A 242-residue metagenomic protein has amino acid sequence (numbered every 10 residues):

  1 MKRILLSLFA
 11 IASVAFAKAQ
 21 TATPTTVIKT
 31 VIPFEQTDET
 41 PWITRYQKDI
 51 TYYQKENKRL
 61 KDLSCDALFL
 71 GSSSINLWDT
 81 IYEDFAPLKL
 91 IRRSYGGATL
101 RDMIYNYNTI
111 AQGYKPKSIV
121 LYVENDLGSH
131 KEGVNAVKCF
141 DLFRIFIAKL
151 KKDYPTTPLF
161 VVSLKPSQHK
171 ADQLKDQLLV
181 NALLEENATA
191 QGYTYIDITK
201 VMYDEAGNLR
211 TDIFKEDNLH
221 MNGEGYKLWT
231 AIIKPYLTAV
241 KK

Functional and structural regions predicted by a protein language model:
M1-A67, E83, K241-K242: N-terminal secretory targeting modules
K55-D66, I104-G113, K149-K151: Short amphipathic alpha-helices and their capping/turn segments at secondary-structure boundaries
L68-L70, I91: Conserved beta-strand elements of the Class I
L70-G71, V162: Short hydrophobic segments within beta-strands
I75-I91, D102-F140, L164-Q168: Oxyanion-hole/transition-state-stabilizing segment in secreted/luminal serine hydrolases and related acyltransferases
K89-I91, P158, G192-T194: Conserved beta-strand segments of alpha/beta enzyme cores
Y107, F143-A148, N181: Generic structural signal for well-ordered alpha-helices, preferentially at hydrophobic/aromatic core positions
P166-K242: Catalytic His-Asp segment of secreted/periplasmic serine-dependent ester chemistry enzymes
